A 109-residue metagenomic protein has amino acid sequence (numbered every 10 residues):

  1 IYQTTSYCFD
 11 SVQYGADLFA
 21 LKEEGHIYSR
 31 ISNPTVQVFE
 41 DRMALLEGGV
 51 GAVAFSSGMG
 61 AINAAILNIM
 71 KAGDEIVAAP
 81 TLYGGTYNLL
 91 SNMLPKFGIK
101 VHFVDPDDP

Functional and structural regions predicted by a protein language model:
I1-Y2: Short conserved active-site loop signatures built around small residues
F9-G60, G85-N92: Conserved N-terminal alpha-helix of the aminotransferase class I/II PLP-enzyme fold
Y28, A54, A79-P80, V101-V104: Glycine- and other small-residue-rich loops at beta-strand/loop junctions that grip anionic moieties
L45-L46, A64-A72: Alpha-helix C-terminal capping segments
V50-A52, D74-E75, K100-V101: Short active-site oxyanion
G60, V77, T81, P95: Conserved P-loop
N68-T86, V104-D105: Conserved PLP-anchoring active-site segment centered on the Schiff-base-forming lysine
N88-P109: PLP-dependent aminotransferase-class I/II
